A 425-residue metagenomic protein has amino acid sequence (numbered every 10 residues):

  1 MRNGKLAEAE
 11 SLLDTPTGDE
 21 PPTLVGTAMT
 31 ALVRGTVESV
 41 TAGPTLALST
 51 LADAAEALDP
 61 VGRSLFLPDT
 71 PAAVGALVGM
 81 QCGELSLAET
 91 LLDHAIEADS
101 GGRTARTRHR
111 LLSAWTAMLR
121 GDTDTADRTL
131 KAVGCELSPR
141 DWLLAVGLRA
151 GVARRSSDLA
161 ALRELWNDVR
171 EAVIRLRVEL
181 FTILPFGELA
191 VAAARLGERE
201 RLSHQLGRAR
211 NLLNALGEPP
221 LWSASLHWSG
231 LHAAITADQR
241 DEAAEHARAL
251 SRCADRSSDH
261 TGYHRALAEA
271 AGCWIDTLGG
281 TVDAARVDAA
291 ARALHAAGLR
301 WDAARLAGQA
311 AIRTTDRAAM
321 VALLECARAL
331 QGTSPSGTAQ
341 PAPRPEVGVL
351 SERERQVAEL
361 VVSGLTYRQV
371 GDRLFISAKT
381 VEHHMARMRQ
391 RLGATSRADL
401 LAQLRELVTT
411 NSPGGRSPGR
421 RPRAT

Functional and structural regions predicted by a protein language model:
M1, P21-T36, D59-G75, D99-W115 (+9 more regions): Alpha-solenoid helical repeat architecture
M1-A72, Q81-L92, T123-A126, S223-W228 (+6 more regions): Flexible inter-repeat linkers and adjacent short helices within tandem amphipathic alpha-helical repeat scaffolds
M1-T15, T36-A55, L77-H94, W115-K131 (+4 more regions): Helix-turn-helix repeat elements of alpha-solenoid scaffolds
E10-P21, A52-R63, E89-G101, D127-S138 (+6 more regions): Amphipathic alpha-helical segments of tetratricopeptide repeats
E38, G79, A117, A153 (+7 more regions): Residue at a conserved register position within TPR or TPR-like alpha-solenoid repeats
H227-G230, I235-T236, G279, A285-S336: General nucleic-acid-binding
A237, D241, R248-V282: Alpha-helical adaptor scaffolds
T338-T425: Helix-turn-helix DNA-binding segment
